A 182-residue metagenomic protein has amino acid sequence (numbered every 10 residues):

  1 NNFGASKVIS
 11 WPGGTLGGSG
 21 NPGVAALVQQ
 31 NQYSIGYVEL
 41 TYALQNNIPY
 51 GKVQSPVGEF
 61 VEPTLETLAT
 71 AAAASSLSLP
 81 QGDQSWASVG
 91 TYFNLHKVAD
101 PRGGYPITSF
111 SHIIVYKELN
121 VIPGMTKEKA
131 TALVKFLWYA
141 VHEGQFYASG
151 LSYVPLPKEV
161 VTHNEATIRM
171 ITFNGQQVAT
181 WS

Functional and structural regions predicted by a protein language model:
N1-S182: Flexible loop/hinge segments at secondary-structure junctions
